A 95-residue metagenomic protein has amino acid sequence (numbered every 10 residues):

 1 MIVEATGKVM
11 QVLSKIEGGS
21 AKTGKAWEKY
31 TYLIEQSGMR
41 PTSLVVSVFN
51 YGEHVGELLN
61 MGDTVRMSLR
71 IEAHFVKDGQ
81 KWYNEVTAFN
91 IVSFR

Functional and structural regions predicted by a protein language model:
M1-R95: Single-stranded nucleic acid-binding surfaces, predominantly the OB-fold ssDNA-binding core
